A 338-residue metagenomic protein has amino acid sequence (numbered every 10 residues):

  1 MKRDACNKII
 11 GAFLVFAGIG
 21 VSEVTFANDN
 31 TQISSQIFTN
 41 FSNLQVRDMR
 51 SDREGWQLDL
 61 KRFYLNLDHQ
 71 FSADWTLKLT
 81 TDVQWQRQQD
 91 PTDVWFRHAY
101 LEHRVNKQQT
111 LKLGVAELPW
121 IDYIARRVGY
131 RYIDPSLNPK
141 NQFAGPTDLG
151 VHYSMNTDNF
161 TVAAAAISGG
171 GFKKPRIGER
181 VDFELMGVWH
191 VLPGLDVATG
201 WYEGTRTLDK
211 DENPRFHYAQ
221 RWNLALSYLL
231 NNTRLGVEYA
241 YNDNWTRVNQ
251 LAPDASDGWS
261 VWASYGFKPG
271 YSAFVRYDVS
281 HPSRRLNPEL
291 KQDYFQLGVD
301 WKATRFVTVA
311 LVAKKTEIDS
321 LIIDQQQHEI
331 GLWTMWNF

Functional and structural regions predicted by a protein language model:
M1-D29: Cleavable N-terminal export/targeting peptides
N28-L44, E54-G169, E179-E184, V188-D196 (+1 more regions): Outer membrane beta-barrel
T39-Q45, R62-Y64, T81-R87, V115-P119 (+8 more regions): Transmembrane beta-strands of outer-membrane beta-barrel pores
D52-D59, Q88-F96, N141-F143, K174-R180 (+4 more regions): Replace "Gram-negative outer membrane beta-barrel proteins" with "bacterial and organellar outer membrane beta-barrel
K61-L65, F96-A99, T147-V151, V181-L185 (+4 more regions): Hydrophobic, lipid-facing positions within transmembrane beta-strands of outer-membrane proteins
T157-T161, V188-R284: Detector for outer-membrane/organellar transmembrane beta-barrel domains, recognizing the amphipathic beta-strand
Y228, W301, V307-T308, Q325-F338: Outer-membrane beta-barrel "beta-signal"
K268-A310, K314-E317: C-terminal hydrophobic structural anchor segments that stabilize assembly/packing rather than catalytic chemistry
